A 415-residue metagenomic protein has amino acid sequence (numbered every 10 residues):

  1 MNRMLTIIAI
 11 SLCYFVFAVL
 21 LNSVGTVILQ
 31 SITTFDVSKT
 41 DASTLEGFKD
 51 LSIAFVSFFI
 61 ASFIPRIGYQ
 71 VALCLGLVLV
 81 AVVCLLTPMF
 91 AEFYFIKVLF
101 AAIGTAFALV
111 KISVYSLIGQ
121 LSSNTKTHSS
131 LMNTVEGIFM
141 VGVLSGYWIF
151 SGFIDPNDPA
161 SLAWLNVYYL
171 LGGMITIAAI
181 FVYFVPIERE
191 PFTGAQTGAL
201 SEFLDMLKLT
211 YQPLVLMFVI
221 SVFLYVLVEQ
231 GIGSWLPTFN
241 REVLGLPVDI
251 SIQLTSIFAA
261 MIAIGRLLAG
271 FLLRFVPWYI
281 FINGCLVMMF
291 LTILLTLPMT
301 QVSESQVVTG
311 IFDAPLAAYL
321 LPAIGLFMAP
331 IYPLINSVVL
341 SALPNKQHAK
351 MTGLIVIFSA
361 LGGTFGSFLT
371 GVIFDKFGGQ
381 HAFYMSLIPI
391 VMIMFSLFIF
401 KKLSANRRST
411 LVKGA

Functional and structural regions predicted by a protein language model:
V24-G25, Y211-S256: Extracytoplasmic gate region of multi-pass secondary transporters
F55-Y94: Conserved MFS/SLC helix-loop-helix module at the cytosolic interface between two early adjacent transmembrane helices
V56-G68, G265-W278, S303-E304, F374: Helix-to-loop junctions at the C-terminal end of transmembrane segments in multipass secondary transporters
V78-A91, M288-G310: C-terminal ends and interior cores of transmembrane alpha-helices in multi-pass membrane transporters/permeases
F93-F95, T134-I187: Helix-loop-helix hairpin linking two adjacent transmembrane segments in secondary transporters
L99-G137: Cytoplasmic helix-loop-helix junction between adjacent transmembrane helices in 12-TM secondary transporters
L109-S123, A329-P344: Intracellular juxtamembrane helix-capping segments at the cytosolic ends of symmetry-related transmembrane helices
L340-F377: A late C-terminal transmembrane helix in Major Facilitator Superfamily
